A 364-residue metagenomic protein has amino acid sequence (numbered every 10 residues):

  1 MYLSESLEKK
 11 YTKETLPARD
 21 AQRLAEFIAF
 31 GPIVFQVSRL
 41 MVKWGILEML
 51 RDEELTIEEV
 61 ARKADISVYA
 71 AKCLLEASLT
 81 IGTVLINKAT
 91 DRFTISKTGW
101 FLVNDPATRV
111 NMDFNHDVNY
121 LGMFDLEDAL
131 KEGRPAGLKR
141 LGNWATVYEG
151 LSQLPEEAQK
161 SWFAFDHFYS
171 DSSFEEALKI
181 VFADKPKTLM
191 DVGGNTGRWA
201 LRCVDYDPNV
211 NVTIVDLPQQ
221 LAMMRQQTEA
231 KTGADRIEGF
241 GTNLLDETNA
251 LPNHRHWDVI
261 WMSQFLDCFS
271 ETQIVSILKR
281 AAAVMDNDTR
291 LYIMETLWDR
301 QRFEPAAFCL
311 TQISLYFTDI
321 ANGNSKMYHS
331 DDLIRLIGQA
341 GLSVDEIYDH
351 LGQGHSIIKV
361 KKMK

Functional and structural regions predicted by a protein language model:
M1-T80, A183, M190-K364: Alpha-helical subdomain
E8-L16, Q22-E54, K63, Y69-K187: Conserved Class I S-adenosyl-L-methionine-dependent methyltransferase catalytic core
